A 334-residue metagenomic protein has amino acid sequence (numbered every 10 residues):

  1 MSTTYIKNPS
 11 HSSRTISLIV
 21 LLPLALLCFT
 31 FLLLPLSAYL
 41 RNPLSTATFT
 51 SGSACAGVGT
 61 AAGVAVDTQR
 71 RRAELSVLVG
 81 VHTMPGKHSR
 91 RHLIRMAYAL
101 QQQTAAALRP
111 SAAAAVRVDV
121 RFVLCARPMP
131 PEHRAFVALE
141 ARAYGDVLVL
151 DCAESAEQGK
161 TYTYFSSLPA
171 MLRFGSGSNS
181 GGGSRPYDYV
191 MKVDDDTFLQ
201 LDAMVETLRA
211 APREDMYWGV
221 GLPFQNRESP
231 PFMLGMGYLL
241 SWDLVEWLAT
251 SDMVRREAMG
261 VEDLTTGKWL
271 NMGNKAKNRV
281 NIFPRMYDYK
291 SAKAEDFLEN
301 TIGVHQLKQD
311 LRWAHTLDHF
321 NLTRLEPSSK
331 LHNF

Functional and structural regions predicted by a protein language model:
S2-F334: Secretory-pathway lumenal glyco-enzymes, predominantly type II signal-anchor Golgi glycosyltransferases
